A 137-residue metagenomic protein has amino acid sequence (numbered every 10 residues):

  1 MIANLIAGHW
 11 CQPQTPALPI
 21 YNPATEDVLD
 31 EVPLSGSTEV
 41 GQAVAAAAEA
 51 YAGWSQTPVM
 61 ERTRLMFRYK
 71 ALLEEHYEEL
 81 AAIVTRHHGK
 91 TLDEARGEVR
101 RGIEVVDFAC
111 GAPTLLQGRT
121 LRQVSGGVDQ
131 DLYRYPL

Functional and structural regions predicted by a protein language model:
M1-V32, R64, R68, G118-L137: Terminal low-complexity tails and localization/encapsulation signals of metabolic enzymes
L29-L116: Glycine-rich loop-to-alpha-helix module at the N-terminal edge of alpha/beta enzyme cores
